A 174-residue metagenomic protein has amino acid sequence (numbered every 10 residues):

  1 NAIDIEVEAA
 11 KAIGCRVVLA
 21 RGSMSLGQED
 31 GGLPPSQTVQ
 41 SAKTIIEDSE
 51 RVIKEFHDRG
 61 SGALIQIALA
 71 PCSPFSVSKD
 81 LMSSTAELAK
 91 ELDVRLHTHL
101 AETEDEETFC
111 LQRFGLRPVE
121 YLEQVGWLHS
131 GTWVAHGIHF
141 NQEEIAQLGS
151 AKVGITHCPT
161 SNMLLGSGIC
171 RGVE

Functional and structural regions predicted by a protein language model:
N1-E6, A10, L164, C170-V173: Proteins with a high burden of low-complexity, intrinsically disordered sequence enriched in S/T/G/P/A and R, requiring
A2-I138: Metal-coordinating catalytic core of metallo-dependent amide/deamination hydrolases
W127-E174: Active-site-adjacent C-terminal substructures of enzyme catalytic domains
